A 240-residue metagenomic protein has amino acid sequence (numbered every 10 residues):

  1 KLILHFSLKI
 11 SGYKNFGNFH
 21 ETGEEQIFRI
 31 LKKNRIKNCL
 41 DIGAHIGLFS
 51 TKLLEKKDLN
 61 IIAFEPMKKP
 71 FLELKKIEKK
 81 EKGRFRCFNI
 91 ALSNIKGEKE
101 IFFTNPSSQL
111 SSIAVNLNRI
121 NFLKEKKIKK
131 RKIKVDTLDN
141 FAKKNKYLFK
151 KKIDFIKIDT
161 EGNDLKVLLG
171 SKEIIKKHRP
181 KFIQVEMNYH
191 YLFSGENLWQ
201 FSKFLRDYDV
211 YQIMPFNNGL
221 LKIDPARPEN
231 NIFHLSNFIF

Functional and structural regions predicted by a protein language model:
K1-F240: Phosphate/nucleotide-binding beta-alpha loop and adjacent structural elements of enzyme active sites
